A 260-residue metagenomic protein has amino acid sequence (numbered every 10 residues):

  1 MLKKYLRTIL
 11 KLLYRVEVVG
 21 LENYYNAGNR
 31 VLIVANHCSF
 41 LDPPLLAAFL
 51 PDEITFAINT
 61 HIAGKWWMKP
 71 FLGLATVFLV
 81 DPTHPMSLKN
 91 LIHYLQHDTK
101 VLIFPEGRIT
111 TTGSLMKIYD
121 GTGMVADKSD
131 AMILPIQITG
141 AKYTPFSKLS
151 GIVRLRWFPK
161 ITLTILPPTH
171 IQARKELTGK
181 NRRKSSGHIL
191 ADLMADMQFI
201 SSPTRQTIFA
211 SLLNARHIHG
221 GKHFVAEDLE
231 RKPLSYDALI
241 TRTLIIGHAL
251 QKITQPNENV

Functional and structural regions predicted by a protein language model:
K4-H37: Helix-to-loop junction immediately C-terminal to a conserved catalytic motif
N26-H84: Catalytic core of membrane glycerolipid acyltransferases/transacylases, capturing the structured, soluble-facing
R30-L32, D98-F104, N257-N259: Residue-level preference for the first positions of well-ordered beta-strands
L46, F71, H93, M124-K128: Hydrophobic/aromatic ligand-binding patch that stacks against planar heteroaromatic rings of cofactors or nucleotides
K100, S114-L177: A cross-family acyltransferase "interaction/gating" segment
G179-L212, I218: Flexible, non-catalytic linker and terminal segments flanking ANL/adenylate-forming cores
A210-S235, I253: AMP-dependent adenylate-forming
D237-V260: ANL superfamily AMP-binding
